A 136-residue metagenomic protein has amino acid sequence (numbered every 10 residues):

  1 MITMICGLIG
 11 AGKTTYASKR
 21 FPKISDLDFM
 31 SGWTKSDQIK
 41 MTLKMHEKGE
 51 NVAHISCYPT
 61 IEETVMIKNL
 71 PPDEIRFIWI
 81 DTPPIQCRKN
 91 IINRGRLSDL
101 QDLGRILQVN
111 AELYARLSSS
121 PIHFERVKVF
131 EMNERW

Functional and structural regions predicted by a protein language model:
I2: Walker A (P-loop) ATP-phosphate-binding motif of ABC ATPase nucleotide-binding domains
C6, Q86-W136: Conserved GTP-binding G-domain of TRAFAC-class P-loop NTPases and closely related GTPase folds
A11: ATP-binding Walker
T14-V52, P59: Conserved substrate/cofactor phosphate-moiety recognition/catalytic segment in nucleotide-dependent phosphotransferases
P22, V65-E74: Short, surface-exposed basic-aromatic patches at helix termini and helix-loop junctions that form
K23-D26, I75-F77, F124-V129: Conserved beta-strand scaffold positions in the cores of enzyme catalytic domains, especially in NTP/NDP-utilizing
T60-I61, I78: Acidic, low-complexity, intrinsically disordered interaction modules
P71-I91: Conserved phosphate-donor/acceptor-positioning beta-strand/loop module used by diverse small-molecule
